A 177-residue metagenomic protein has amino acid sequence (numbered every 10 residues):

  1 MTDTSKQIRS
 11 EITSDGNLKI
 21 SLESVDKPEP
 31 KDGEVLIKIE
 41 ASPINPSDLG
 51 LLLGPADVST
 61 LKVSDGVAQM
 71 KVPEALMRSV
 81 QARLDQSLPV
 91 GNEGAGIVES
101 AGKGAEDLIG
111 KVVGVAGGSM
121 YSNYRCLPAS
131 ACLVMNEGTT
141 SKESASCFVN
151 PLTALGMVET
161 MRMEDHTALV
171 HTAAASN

Functional and structural regions predicted by a protein language model:
M1-V90: Short N-terminal strand-loop motif that marks the start of NAD(P)H/FAD-dependent oxidoreductase cofactor-binding domains
I37, G114-V115, H171: A generic structural signal for residues embedded in beta-strands
R78-L84, L88-G117: A glycine-/small-residue-rich N-terminal strand-loop-strand element that serves as the cofactor-binding glycine loop
L108, C147-N177: Mid-domain Rossmann-like dinucleotide-binding core that forms the NAD(H)/NADP(H) cofactor-binding site
I109-V113, L133-G138: Phosphate/diphosphate ligand-binding glycine-rich loop within oxidoreductases
K111-V113, Y124, A168: Residue-level marker of beta-strand positions
G117-S130: A structural motif shared across PLP-dependent enzymes of the aminotransferase-like
K142-A145: C-terminal boundary of histidine-terminating zinc-finger modules
